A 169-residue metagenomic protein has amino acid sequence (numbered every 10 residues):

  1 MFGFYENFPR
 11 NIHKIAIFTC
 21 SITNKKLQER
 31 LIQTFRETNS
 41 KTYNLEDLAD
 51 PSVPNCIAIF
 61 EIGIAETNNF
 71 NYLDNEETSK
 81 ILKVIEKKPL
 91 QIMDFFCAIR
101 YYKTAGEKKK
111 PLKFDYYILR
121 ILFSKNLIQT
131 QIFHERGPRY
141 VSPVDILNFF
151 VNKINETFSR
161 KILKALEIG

Functional and structural regions predicted by a protein language model:
M1-I118, S142-P143, L163-G169: Intrinsically disordered, low-complexity polar/charged tails and linkers
R100, F133-E135: An acidic- and aromatic-residue-enriched active-site/binding cleft used to recognize and process polar
I121-F123: Generic beta-strand structural signal
K125-L127: Short hydrophobic/glycine-rich mini-motifs in sensory/regulatory modules that couple input to downstream signaling
E135-N152: Charge-rich, low-aromatic oligomerization/scaffolding segments with amphipathic character
F149-G169: Flexible helix-coil linker/hinge segments at domain or subdomain boundaries
